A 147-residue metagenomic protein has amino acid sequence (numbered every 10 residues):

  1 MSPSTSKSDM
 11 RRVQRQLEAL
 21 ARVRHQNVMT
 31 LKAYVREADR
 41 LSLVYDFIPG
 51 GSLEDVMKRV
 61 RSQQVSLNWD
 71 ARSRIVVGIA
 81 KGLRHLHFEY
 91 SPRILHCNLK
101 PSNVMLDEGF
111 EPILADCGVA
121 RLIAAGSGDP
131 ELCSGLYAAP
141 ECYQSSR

Functional and structural regions predicted by a protein language model:
V13-E18: Regulatory alphaC helix of protein kinase catalytic domains
V23-Q26: Conserved N-lobe motifs of Hanks-type protein kinase catalytic domains, especially the short loop(s) flanking
T30-D39, P49: Short beta-strand micro-motifs within the conserved protein kinase catalytic domain, predominantly in the N-lobe
I48-V60: Structural motif in protein kinase domains
R61-V77: Activation segment of protein kinase catalytic domains, centered on the conserved DFG
H87, S91-D107: Catalytic-loop of the protein kinase fold
D129-C142: Conserved activation segment of eukaryotic-like protein kinases, specifically the C-terminal portion of the activation
